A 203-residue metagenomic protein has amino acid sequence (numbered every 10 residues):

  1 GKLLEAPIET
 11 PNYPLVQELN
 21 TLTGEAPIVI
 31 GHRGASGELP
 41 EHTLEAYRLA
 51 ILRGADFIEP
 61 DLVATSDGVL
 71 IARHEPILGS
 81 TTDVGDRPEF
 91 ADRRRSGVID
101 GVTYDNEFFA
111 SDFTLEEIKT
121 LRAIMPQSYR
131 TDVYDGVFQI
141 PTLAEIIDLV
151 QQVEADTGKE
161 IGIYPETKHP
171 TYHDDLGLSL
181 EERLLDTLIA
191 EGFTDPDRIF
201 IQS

Functional and structural regions predicted by a protein language model:
G1-S203: Phosphate-group recognition and catalysis centered on beta-loop-alpha active-site segments
